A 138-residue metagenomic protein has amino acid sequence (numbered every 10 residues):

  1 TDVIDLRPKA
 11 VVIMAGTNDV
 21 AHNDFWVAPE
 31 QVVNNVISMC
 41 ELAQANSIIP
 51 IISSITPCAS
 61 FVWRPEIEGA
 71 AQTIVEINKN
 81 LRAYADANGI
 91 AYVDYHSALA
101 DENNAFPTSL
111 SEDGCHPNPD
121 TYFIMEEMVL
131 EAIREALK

Functional and structural regions predicted by a protein language model:
T1-V33, P57-S60: Oxyanion-hole/transition-state-stabilizing segment in secreted/luminal serine hydrolases and related acyltransferases
D2-R7, E41-L42, K138: Surface-exposed acidic, glycine-flexible loop patches that form ligand/cofactor-binding and adhesion interfaces
I4, I37-E41, K79-A83: Surface-exposed alpha-helical segments enriched in charged/polar residues
L6-V12, Q44-I51, A87-A91: Loop/turn elements at helix/coil->beta-strand transitions in domains of secreted/extracellular proteins
V11, V36-M39, A43, Y92 (+1 more regions): Hydrophobic packing within well-folded, soluble alpha/beta domains
M14-V20, M39-V75: Active-site segments of SGNH/GDSL-like serine hydrolases that catalyze O-acetyl group transfer/hydrolysis on lipids
A28-I37, I74-I77: Charged helix-capping and loop-helix junction motifs
T56-K138: Catalytic His-Asp segment of secreted/periplasmic serine-dependent ester chemistry enzymes
